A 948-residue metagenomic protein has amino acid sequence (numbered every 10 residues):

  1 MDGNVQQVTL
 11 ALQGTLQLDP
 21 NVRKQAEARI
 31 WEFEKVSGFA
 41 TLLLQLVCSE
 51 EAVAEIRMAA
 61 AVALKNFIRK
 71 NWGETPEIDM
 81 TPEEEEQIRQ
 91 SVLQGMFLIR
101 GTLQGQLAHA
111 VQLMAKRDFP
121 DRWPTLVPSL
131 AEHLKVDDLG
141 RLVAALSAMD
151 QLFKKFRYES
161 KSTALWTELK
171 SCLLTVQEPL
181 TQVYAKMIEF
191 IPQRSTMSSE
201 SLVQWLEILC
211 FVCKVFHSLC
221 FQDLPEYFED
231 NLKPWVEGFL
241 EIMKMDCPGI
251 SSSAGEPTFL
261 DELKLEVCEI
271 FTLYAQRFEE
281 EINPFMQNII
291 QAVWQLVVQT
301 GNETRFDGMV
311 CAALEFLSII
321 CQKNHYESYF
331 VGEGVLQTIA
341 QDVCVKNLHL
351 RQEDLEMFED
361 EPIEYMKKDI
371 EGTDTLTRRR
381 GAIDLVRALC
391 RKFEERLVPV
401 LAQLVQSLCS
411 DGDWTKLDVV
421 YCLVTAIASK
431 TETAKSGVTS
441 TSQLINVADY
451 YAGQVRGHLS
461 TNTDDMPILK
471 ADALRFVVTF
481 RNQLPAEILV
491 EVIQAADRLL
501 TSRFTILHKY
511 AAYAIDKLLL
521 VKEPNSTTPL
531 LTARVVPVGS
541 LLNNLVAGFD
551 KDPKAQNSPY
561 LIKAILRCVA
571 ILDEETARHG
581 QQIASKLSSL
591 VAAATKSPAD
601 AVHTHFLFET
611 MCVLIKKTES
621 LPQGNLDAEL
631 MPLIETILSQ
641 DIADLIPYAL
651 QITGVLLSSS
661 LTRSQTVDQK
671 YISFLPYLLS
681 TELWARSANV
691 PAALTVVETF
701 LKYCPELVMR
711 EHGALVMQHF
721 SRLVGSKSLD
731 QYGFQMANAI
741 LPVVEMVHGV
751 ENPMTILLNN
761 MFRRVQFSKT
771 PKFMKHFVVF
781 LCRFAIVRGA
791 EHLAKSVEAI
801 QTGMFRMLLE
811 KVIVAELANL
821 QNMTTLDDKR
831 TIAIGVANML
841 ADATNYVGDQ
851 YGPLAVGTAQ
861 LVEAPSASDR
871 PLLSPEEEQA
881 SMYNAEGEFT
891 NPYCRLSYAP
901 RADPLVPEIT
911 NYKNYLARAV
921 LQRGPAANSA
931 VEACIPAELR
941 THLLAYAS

Functional and structural regions predicted by a protein language model:
M1-S948: Karyopherin-beta/Importin-beta family HEAT-repeat alpha-solenoid scaffold
